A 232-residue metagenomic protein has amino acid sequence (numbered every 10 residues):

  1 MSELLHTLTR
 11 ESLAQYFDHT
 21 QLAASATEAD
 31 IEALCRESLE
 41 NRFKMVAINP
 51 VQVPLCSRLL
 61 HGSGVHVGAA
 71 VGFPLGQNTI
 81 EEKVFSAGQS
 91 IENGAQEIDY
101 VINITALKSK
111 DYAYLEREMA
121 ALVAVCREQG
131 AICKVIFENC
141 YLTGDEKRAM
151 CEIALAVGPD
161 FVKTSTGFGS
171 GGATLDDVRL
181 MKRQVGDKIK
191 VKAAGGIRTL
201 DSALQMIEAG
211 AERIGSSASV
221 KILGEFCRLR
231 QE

Functional and structural regions predicted by a protein language model:
S2-N41, M45, V53-R58, G62-F73 (+3 more regions): Alpha/beta enzyme core
A194: Short hydrophobic "strand-cap" motifs at the C-terminus of beta-strands
